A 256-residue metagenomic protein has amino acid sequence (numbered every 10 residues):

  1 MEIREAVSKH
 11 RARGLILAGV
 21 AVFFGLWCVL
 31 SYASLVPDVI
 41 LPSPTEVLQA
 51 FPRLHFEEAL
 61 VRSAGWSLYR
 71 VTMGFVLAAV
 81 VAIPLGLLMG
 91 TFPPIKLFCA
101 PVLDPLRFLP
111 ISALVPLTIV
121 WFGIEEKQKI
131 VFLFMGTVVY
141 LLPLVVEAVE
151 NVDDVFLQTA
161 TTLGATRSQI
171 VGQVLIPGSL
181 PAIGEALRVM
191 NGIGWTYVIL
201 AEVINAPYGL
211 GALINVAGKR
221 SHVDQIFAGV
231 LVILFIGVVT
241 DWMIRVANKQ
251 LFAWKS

Functional and structural regions predicted by a protein language model:
M1-A21, W242-S256: Transmembrane alpha-helical segments of polytopic membrane transport and secretion proteins
E2-H10, Y32-V76: Periplasmic/extracellular loop-to-transmembrane helix junction in inner-membrane transport proteins
M73-L103: Transmembrane-helix boundary motif in ABC transporter permease subunits
P93, E150, E185, F227-S256: C-terminal transmembrane helix and the adjacent membrane-cytosol boundary/short C-terminal tail of inner/organellar
D104-Y140, E147-A148: Generic hydrophobic transmembrane alpha-helix motif, especially the helices
V120-W121, T196-I233, F252-S256: Glycine-rich helix-loop "coupling/hinge" segments at transmembrane-helix boundaries in multipass transporters
V131, M135, R167-L200, F227-A228 (+2 more regions): Transmembrane alpha-helices
L144-V189, L210: Short cytoplasmic-facing helical segments at TM-TM junctions of multi-pass membrane proteins
